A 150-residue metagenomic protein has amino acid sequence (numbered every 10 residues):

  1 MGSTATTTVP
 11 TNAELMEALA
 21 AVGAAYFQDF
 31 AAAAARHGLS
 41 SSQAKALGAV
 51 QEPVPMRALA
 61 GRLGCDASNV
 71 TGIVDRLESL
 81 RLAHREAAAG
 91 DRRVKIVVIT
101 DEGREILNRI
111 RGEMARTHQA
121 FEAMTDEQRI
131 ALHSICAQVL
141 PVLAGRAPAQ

Functional and structural regions predicted by a protein language model:
M1-H37, D101, A123, L143 (+1 more regions): N-terminal leader segment of winged-helix/HTH proteins
A18, A25, K45-G48, E105 (+1 more regions): Pre-recognition alpha-helix immediately N-terminal to the DNA-recognition helix within helix-turn-helix or winged-helix
G23, G48-E52, R111: Short, locally clustered residues in the helix-turn-helix/winged-helix DNA-binding domain
Q28-A67: N-terminal helix-turn-helix DNA-binding core of bacterial DNA-binding proteins
L47, L59, V74-L80: Basic amphipathic alpha-helical segments that dock to polyanions
M56-R57, S68, D75, K95: Residues within helix-turn-helix
R76-A137: Charged, amphipathic alpha-helical coiled-coil/dimerization segments
I130-Q150: Exposed, interaction-prone assembly regions rather than primary DNA-binding/catalytic cores
